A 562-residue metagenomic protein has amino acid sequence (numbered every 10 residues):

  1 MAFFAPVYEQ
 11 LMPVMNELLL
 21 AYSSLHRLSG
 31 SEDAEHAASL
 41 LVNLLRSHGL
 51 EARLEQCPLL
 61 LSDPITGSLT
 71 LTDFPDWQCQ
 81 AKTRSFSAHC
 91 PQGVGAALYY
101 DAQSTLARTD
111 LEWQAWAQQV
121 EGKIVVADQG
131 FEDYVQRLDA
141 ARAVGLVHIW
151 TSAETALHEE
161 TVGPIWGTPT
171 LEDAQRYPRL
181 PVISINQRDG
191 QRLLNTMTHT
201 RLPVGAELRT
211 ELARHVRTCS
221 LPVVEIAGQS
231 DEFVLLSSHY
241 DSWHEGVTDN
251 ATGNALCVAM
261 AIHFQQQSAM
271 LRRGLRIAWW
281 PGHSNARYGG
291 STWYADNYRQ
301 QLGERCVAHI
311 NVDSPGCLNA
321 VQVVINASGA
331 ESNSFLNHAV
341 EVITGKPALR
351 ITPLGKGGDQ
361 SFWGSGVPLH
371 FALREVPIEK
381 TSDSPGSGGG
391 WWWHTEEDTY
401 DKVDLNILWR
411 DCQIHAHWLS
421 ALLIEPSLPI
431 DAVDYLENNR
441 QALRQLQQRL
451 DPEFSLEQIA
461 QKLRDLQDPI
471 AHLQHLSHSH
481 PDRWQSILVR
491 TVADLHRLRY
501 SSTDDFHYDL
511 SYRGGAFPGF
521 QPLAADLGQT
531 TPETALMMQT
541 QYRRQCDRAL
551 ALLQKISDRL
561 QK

Functional and structural regions predicted by a protein language model:
A2, Y8-P13, L20-E121: Noncatalytic luminal/extracellular "stalk/propeptide" segments of secretory-pathway proteins
A2-E9, S23-E32, Y100, G122-Q129 (+7 more regions): Second-shell loop/turn segments in exported
C79-Q175, R179-P181, P347-A348: Extracellular/luminal Protease-associated
S85-L111, P169-T248, A259-G274, D296: Soluble metallo-hydrolase cores and metallopeptidase-like ectodomains found primarily in the secretory/periplasmic
S152-A153, L212-R214, Y240-W243, A278-A286 (+3 more regions): Acidic, glycine-rich active-site loops and adjacent beta-strand->loop/helix elements that engage anionic groups
S242-S328, P429: Acidic/histidine-rich catalytic neighborhood of metal-dependent amide-processing enzymes
L318-E437, D494-Y512, A516: Active-site-adjacent substrate-binding region of metalloamidase/peptidase-like peptide-processing proteins
Q413-H417, L422-K562: C-terminal non-catalytic alpha-helical accessory regions
